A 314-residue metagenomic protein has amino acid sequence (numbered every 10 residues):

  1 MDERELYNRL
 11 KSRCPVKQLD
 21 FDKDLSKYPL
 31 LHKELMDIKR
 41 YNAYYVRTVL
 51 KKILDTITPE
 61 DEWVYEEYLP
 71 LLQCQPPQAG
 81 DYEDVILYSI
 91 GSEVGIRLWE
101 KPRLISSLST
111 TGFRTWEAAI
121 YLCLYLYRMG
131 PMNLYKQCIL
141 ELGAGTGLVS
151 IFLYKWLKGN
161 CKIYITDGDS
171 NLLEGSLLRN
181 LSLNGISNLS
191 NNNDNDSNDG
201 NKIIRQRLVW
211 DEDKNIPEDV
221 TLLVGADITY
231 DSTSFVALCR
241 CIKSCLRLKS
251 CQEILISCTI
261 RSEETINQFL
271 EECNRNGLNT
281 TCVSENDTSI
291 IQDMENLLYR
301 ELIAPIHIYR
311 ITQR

Functional and structural regions predicted by a protein language model:
M1-R314: S-adenosylmethionine-dependent methyltransferases
